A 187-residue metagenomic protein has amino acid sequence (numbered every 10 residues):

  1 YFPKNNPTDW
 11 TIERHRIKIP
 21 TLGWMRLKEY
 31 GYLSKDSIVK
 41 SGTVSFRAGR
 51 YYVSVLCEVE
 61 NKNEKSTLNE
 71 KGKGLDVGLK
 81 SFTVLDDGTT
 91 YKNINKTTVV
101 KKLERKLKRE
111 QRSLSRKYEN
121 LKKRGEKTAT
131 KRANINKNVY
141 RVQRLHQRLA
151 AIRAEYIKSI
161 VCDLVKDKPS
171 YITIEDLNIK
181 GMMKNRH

Functional and structural regions predicted by a protein language model:
Y1-R47: Acidic carboxylate diad motif detector
K35-S37, R47-H187: Positively charged, helix-rich recognition surfaces that bind polyanionic ligands
